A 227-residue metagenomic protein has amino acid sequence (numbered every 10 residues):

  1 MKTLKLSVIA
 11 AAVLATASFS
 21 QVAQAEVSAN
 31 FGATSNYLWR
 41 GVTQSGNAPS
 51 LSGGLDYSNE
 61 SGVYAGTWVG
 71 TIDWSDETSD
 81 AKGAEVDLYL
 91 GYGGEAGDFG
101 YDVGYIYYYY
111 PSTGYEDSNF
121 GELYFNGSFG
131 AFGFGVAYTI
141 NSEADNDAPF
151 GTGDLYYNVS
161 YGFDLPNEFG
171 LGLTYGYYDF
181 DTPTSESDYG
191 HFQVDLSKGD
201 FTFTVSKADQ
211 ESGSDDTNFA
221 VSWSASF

Functional and structural regions predicted by a protein language model:
K2-F227: Outer-membrane beta-barrel proteins
